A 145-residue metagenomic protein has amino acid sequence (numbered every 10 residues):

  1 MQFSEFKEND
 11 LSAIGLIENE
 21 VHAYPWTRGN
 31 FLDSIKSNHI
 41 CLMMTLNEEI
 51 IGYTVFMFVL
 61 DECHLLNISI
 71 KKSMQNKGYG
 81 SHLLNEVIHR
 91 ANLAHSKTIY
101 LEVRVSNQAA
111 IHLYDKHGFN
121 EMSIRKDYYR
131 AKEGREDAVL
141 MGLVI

Functional and structural regions predicted by a protein language model:
Q2-S73, K77, L84-E86, R90 (+3 more regions): Acetyl-CoA-dependent GNAT
C41, R104-Q108, D127-I145: C-terminal "cap" of GNAT-fold acetyltransferases
L65, I99-V103: Conserved hydrophobic beta-strand within the GNAT/NAT acetyltransferase core sheet that lines the active-site cleft
G78-G80, N107: Conserved G/P- and acidic residue-centered "switch" motifs that form tight phosphate/ATP-binding loops in soluble
K97, N120: Short acidic/polar active-site loop segments enriched in Thr and Asp
Y114, F119, M141: Conserved active-site tyrosine of GNAT-family acetyltransferases
M122-R125: Beta-hairpin "wing" of winged helix-turn-helix
